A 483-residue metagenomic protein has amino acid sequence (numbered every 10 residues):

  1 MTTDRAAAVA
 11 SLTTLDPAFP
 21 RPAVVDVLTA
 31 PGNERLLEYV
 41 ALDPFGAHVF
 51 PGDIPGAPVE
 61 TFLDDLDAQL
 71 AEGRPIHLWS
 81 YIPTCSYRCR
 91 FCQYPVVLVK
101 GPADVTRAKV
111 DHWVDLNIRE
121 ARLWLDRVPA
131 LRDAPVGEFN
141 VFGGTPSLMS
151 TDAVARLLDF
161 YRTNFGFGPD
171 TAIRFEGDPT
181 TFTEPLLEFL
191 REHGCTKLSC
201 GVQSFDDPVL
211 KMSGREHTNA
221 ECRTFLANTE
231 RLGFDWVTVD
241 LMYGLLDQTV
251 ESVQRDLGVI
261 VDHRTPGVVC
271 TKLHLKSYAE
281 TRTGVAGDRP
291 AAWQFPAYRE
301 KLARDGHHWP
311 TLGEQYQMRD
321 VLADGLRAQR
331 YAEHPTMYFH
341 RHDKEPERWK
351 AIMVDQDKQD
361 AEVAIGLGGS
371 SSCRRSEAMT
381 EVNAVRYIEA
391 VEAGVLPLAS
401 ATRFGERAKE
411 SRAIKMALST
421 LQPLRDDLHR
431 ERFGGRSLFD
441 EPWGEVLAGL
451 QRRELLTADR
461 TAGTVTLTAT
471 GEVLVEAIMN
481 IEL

Functional and structural regions predicted by a protein language model:
M1-W79: Flexible, acidic/Gly-rich N-terminal and inter-domain linker regions that tether and position cofactor-handling modules
Y81-V96: Local cysteine-cluster metal-coordination motifs and their immediate loop/turn environment, predominantly Fe-S cluster
V96-R127, E138-R436: C-terminal scaffold of the Radical SAM
R436-R452: Short amphipathic alpha-helical interaction segments
Q451-T461: A short, conserved structural fragment
G463-T468: Minor-groove-contacting beta-hairpin "wing" of winged helix-turn-helix DNA-binding domains
T470-L483: Short, amphipathic alpha-helical interaction segments positioned at domain boundaries
